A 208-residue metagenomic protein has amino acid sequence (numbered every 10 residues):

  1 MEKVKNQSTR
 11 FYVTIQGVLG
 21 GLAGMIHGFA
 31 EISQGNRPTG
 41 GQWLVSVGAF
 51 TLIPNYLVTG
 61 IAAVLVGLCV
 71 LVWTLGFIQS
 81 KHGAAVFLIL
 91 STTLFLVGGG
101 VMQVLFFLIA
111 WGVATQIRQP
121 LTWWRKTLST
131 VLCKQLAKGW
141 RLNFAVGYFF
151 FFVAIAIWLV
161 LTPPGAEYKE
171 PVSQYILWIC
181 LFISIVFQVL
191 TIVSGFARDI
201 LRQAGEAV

Functional and structural regions predicted by a protein language model:
M1-K3, P120-G139: Membrane-interfacial, low-structure loops and terminal tails that flank and connect transmembrane helices in multi-pass
K5-L22, A137-G147, L177: Alpha-helical transmembrane segments and their helix-start/interface "positive-inside/aromatic belt" motifs in integral
G17-E31, A63-W73, F87, S91-L94 (+4 more regions): Helical transmembrane-bundle signal
R37-L52, K169: Perimembrane loop-to-helix junctions flanking transmembrane segments
S46-A63, L105: Interfacial helix-start motif at the membrane-water boundary
N55-A62, P171-I185: Alpha-helical transmembrane segments of polytopic membrane proteins
W73-T92, G205-V208: Cytoplasmic juxtamembrane regions at transmembrane-helix boundaries
A156-K169: Juxtamembrane "helix-exit" motif on the non-cytosolic side of transmembrane helices
